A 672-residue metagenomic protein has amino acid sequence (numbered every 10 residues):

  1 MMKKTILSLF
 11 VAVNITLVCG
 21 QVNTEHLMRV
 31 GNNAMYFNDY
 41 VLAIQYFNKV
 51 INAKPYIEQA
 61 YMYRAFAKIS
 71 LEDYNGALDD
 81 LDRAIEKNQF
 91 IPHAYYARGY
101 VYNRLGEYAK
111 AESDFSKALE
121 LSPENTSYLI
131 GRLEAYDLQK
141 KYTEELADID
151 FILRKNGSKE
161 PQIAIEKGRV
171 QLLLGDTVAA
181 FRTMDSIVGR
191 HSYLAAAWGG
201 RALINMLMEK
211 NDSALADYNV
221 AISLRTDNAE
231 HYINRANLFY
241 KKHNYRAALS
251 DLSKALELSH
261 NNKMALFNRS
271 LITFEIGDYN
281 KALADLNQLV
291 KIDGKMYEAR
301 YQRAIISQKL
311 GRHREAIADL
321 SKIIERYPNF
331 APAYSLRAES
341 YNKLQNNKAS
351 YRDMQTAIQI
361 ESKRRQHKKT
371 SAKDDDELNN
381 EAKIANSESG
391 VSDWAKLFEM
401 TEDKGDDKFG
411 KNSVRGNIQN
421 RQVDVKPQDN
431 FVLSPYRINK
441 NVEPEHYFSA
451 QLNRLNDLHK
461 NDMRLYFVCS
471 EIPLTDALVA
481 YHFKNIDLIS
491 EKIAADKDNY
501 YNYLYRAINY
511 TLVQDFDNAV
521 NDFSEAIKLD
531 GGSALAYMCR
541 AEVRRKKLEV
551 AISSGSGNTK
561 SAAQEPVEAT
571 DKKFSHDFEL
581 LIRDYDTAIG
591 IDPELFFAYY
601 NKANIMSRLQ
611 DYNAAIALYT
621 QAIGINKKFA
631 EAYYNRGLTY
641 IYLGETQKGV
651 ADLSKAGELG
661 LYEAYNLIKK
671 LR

Functional and structural regions predicted by a protein language model:
N23-E25, E58-Q59, P92-H93, T126-S127 (+12 more regions): Helix-start (N-cap) detector for alpha-helical repeat units in TPR-like alpha-solenoids, especially tetratricopeptide
R29, Y63, A97, G131 (+11 more regions): Canonical tetratricopeptide repeat
Y36-F37, S70, R104, L138-Q139 (+10 more regions): Register position in tetratricopeptide repeats
K49-V50, R83-A84, K117-A118, F151-L153 (+11 more regions): Canonical positions in the second alpha-helix
A53, K87, L121, K155-N156 (+11 more regions): Structural marker of alpha-solenoid helical repeat scaffolds
K309, E325-N502, S556-D577: Eukaryotic alpha-helical solenoid repeat scaffolds
